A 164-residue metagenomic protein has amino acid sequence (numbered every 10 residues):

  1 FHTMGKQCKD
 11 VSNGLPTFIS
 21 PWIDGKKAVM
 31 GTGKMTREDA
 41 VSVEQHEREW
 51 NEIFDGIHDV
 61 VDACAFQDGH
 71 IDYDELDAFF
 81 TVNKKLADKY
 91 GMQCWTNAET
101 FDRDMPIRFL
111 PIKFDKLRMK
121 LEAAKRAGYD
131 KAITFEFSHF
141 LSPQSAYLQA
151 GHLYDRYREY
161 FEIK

Functional and structural regions predicted by a protein language model:
F1-K164: Glycan-processing catalytic domains of CAZymes
